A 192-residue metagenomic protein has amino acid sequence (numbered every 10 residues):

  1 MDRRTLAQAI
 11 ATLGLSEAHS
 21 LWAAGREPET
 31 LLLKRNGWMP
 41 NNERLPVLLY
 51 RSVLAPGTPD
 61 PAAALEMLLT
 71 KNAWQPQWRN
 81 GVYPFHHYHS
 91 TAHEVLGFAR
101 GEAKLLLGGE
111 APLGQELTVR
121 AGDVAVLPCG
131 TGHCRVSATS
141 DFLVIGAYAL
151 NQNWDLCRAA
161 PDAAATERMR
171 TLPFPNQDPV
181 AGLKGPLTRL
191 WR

Functional and structural regions predicted by a protein language model:
R4-A23: N-terminal export signals
L31-L32: Mature, function-bearing regions of proteins
R44-A92, A99: A short glycine-rich, His/Asp/Glu-containing loop-to-beta-strand
T91-L105, V126: Short, conserved beta-strand element in jelly-roll/cupin
V119-A138: Conserved metal-binding segment of the jelly-roll/cupin
V136-R192: Double-stranded beta-helix
